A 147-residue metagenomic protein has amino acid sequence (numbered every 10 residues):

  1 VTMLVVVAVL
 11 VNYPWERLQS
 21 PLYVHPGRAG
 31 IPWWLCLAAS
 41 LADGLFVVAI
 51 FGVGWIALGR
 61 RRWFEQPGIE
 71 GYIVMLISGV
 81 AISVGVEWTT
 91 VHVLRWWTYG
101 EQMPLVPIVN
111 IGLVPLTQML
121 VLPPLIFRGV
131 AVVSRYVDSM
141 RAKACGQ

Functional and structural regions predicted by a protein language model:
V1-Q147: Aromatic-rich, lipid-facing transmembrane alpha helices and their immediate juxtamembrane interface loops in integral
